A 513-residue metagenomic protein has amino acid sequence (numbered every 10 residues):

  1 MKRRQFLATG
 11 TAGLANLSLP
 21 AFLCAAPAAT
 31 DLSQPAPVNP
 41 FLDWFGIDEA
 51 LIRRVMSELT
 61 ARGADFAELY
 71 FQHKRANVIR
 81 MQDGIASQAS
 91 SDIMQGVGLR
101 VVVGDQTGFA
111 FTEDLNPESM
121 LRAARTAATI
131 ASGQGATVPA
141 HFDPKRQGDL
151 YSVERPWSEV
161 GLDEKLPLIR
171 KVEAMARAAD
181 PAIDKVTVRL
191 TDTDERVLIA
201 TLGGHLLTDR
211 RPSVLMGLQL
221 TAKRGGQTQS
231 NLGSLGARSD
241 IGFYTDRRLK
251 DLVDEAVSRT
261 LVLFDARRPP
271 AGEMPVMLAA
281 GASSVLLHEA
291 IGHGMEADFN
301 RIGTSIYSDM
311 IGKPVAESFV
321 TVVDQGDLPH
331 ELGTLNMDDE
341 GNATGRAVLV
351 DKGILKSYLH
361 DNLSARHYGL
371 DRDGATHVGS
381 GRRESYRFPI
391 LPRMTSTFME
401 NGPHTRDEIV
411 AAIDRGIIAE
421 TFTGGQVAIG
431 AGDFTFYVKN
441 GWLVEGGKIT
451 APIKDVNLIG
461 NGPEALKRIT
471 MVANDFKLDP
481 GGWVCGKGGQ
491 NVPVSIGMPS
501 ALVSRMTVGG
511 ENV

Functional and structural regions predicted by a protein language model:
K2-V513: N-terminal small-residue-enriched
